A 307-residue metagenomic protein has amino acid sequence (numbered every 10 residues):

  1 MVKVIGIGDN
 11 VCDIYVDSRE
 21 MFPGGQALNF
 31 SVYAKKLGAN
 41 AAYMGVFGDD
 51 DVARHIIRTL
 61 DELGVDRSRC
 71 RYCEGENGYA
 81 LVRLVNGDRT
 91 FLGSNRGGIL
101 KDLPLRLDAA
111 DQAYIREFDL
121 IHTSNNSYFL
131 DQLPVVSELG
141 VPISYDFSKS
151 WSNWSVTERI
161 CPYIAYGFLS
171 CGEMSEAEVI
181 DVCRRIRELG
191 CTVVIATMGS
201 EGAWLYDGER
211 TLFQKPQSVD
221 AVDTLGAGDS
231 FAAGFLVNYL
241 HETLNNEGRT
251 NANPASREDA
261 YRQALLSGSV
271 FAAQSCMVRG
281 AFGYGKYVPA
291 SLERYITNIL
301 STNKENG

Functional and structural regions predicted by a protein language model:
M1-S18: Positively charged, low-complexity intrinsically disordered leader regions
V4, N40-A41, R67, V141-I143 (+1 more regions): Hydrophobic anchor at the start of a short beta-strand that flanks the dinucleotide cofactor-binding loop
C12-D17, A39-L120, L292-G307: Conserved N-terminal subdomain of the carbohydrate kinase-like
D17-M21, G226: Short, solvent-exposed loop/turn segments at secondary-structure boundaries
A27-K36: Histidine-anchored nucleotide/phosphate-binding helix
A27-L28, R96-G98, F147-S152, C171-M174 (+1 more regions): Short, acidic/turn-prone active-site loops that include or flank metal/cofactor- and phosphate-binding residues
L120-R185, G202: Conserved beta-alpha-beta core of the PfkB/ribokinase-like small-molecule kinase fold
I180, R184-G307: Conserved phosphate-binding/catalytic region of the ribokinase-like
